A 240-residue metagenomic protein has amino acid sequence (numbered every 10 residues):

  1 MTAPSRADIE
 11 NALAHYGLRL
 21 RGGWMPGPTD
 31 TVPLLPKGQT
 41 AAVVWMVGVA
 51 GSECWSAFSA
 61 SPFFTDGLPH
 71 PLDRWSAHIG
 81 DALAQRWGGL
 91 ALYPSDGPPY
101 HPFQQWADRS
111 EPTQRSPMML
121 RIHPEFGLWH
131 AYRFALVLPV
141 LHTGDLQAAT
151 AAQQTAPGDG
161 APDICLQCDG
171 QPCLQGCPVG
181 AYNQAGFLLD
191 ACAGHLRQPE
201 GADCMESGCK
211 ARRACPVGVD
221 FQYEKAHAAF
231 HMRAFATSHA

Functional and structural regions predicted by a protein language model:
M1-A240: Non-ligating segments of multi-cofactor redox enzymes
